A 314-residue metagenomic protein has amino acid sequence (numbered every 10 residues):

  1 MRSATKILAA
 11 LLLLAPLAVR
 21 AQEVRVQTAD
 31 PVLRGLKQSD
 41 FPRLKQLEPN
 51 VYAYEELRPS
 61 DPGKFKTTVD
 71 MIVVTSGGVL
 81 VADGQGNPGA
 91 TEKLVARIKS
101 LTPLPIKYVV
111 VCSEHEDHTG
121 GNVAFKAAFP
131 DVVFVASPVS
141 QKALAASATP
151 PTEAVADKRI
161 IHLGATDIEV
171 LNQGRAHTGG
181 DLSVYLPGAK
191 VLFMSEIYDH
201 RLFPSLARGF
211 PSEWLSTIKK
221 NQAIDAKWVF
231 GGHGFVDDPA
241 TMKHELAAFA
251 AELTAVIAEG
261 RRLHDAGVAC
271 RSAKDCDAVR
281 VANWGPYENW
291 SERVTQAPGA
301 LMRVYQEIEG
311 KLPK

Functional and structural regions predicted by a protein language model:
M1-L8: Bacterial N-terminal signal peptides that target proteins for export
L17-A21: Sec/Tat signal peptide C-region and signal peptidase I cleavage site
Q22-R34, A223-D225, D237-K314: Accessory terminal helices/loops
P31, F41, Q46, S137-G180 (+3 more regions): Metallo-beta-lactamase
Q46-R97, L182-L186, K190-M194: Conserved beta-strand hairpin/beta-sheet module of binuclear metal-dependent hydrolase folds, prominently
N50, V73, D83, I98 (+10 more regions): Divalent metal-coordination and catalytic microenvironments
G78-L80, G86-P88, D167, Q173-A255: Metallo-beta-lactamase
E92, A96-H162: Active-site HxH/HxHxD metal-binding segment of metal-dependent hydrolases
